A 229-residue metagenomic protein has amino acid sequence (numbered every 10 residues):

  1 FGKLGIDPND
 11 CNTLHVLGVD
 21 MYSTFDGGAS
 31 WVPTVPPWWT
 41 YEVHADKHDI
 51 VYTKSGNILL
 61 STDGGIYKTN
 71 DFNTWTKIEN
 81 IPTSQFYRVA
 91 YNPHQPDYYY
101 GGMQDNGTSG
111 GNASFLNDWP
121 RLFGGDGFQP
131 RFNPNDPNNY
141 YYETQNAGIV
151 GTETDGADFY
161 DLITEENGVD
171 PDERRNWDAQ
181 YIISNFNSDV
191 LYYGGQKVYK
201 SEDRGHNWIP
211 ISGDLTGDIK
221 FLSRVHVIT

Functional and structural regions predicted by a protein language model:
F1-T229: Beta-propeller blade termini and top-face loops
